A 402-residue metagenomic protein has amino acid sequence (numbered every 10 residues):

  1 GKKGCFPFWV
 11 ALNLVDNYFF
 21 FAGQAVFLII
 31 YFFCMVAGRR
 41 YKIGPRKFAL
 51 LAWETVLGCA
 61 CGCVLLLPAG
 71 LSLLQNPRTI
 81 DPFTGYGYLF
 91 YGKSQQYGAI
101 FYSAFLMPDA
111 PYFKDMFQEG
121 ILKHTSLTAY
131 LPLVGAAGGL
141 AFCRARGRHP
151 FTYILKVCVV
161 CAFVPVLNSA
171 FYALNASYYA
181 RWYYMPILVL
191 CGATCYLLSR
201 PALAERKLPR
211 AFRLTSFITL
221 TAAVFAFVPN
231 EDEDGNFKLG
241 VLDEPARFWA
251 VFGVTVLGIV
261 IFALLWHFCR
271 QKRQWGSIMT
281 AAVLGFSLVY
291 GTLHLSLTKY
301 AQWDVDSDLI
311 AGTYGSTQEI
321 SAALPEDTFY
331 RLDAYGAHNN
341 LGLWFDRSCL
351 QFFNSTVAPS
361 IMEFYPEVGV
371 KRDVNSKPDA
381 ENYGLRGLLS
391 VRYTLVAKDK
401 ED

Functional and structural regions predicted by a protein language model:
K2-K3, P7, F20, F151-T313: Contiguous transmembrane helix-bundle modules in multi-pass membrane proteins
G4-Y18, E54-A60: Membrane-interface alpha helices of multi-pass inner-membrane proteins
F6-P7, F20-M35, P68-G70: Transmembrane-embedded, aromatic-rich helix segments that form part of the hydrophobic channel/pocket engaging
A11, V15, F33, G139-L140: Alpha-helical transmembrane segments of multipass membrane proteins
Q24-C59, F262: Perimembrane helix-loop-helix junctions
A37-K42, L73, P77, D81 (+2 more regions): Membrane-interfacial segments
K47-L51, T55-A145, C161, N168-Y172 (+3 more regions): Periplasmic/ER-lumenal interhelical loops and adjacent helix-loop junctions in multi-pass membrane proteins
S277-D402: Soluble catalytic regions of membrane-associated enzymes that act on cell-envelope and secretory-pathway components
